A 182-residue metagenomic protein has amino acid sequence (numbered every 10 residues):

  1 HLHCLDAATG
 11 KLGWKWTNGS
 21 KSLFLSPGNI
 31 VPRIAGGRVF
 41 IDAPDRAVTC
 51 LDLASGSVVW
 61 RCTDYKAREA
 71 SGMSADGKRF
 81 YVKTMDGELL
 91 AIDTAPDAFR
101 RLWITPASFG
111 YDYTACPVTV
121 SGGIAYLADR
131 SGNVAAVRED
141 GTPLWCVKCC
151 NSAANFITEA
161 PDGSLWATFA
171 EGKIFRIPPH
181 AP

Functional and structural regions predicted by a protein language model:
H1-L2, W16, L23-V48, C62-L90 (+3 more regions): Repeat-blade elements of multi-bladed beta-propeller folds
D6, D52, D93, V137-R138 (+1 more regions): Structural recognition of the beta-propeller blade-terminating site
D6, K11-S22, S57-D64, D97-G110 (+2 more regions): Aromatic (tryptophan-biased) beta-strands that constitute blades/sheets of beta-rich domains
L25-S26, A54, I124, D140 (+2 more regions): Alpha-helix boundary/interfacial micro-motifs
